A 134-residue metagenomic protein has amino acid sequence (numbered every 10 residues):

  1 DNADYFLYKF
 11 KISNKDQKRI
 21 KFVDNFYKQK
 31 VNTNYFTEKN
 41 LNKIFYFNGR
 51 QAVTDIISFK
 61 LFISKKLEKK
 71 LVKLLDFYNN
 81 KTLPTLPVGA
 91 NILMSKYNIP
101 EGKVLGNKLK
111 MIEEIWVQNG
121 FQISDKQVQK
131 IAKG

Functional and structural regions predicted by a protein language model:
D1-G134: C-terminal subdomains that position terminal phosphate/3'-OH groups for nucleotidyl transfer/ligation, primarily on
